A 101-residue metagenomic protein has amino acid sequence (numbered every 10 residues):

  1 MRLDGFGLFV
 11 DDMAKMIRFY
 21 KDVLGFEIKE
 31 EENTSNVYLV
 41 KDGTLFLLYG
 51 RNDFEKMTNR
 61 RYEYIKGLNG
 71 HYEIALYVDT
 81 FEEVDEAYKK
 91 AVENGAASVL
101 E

Functional and structural regions predicted by a protein language model:
M1-I17, H71-L76: N-terminal beta-strand motif that seeds the catalytic metal site of vicinal oxygen chelate
D4, N33-S35, Y72, S98: Residue-level marker for the onset of beta-strands and adjacent loop->beta junctions in well-ordered domains
L8-E55: Core segments of cupin and vicinal oxygen chelate
M16, Y20, V84, A91: Hydrophobic pocket/interface hotspot
E55-R61: A short, acidic/glycine-rich surface segment
Y64-N69: Short, flexible turn/loop "capping" segments at secondary-structure junctions
F81: The beta1-alpha1 cofactor-binding region of Rossmann-like NAD(H)/NADP(H)-dependent oxidoreductases
D85-E101: Vicinal oxygen chelate
